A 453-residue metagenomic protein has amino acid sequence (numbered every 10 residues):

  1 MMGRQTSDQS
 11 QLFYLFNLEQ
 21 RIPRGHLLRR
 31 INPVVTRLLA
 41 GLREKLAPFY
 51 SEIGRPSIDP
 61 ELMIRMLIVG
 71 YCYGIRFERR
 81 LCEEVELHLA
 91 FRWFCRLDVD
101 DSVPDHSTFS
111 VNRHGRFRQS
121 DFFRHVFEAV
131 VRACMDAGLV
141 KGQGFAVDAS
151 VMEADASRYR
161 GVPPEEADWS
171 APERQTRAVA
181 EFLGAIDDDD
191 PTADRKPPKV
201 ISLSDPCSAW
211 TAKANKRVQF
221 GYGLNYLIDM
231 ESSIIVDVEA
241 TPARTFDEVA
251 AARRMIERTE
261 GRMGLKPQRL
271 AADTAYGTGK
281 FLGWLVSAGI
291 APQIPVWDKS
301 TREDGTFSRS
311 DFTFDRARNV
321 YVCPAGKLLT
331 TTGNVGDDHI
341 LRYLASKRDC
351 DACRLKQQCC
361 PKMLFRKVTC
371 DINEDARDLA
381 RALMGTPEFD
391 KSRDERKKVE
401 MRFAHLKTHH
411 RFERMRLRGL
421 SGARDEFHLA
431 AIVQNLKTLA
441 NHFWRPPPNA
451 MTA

Functional and structural regions predicted by a protein language model:
M1-F16: Short, flexible loop/hinge motifs at secondary-structure junctions
R4-Q5, G74-L87, L97-A453: Anion-binding and metal-coordination hotspots
N17-L18, I53: Short secondary-structure capping/turn segments at boundaries of alpha-helices and beta-strands
R21: C-terminal catalytic core of Y-nucleophile DNA break-rejoin enzymes
R24-I68: Basic, short loop/linker segments at the boundary and entry of helix-turn-helix/winged-helix-like folds
Y71: Short, aromatic/basic-rich helix-turn unit that serves as a nucleic-acid recognition element
R92-R96: Short arginine-rich
